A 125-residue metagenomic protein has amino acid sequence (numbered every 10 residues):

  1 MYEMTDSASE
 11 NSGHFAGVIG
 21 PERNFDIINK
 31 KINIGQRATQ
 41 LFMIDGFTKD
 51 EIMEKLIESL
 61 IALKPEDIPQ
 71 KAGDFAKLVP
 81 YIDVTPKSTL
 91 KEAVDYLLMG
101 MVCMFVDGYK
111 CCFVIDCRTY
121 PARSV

Functional and structural regions predicted by a protein language model:
M1-V125: Membrane-embedded alpha-helical signal segments
